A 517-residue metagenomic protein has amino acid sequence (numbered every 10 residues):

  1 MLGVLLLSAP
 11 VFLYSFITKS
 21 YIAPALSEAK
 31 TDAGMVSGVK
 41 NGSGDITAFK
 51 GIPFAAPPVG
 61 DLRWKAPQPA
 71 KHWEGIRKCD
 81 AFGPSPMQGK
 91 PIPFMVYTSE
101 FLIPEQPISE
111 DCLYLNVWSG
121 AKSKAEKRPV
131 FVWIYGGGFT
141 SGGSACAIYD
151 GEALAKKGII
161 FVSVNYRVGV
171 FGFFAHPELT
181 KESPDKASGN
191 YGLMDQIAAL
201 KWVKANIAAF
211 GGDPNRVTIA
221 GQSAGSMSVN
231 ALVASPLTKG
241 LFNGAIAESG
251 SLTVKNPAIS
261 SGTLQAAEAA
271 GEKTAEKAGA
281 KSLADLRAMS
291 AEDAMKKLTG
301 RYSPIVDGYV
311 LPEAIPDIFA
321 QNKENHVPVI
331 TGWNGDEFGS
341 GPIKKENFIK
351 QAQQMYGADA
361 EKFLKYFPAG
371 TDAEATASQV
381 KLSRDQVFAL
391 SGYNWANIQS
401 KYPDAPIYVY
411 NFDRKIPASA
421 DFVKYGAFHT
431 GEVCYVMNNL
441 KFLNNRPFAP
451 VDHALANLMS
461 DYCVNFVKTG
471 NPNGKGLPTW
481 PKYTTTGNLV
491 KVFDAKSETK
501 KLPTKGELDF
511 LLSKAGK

Functional and structural regions predicted by a protein language model:
M1-S8: Sec-dependent N-terminal signal peptides
G3, L13-N190, P214, R446-M459 (+3 more regions): Non-catalytic accessory segments of hydrolases
V96-L283, Y309, I318-I343: Serine-hydrolase-like catalytic core of hydrolytic proteins
P104-I108, G189-G192, L264, K323 (+3 more regions): Aromatic-acidic/polar surface patches that form glycan- and anion
A153-L154, A234-T238, D421-A427, K482-T484: Short glycine-biased active-site loop of nucleotidyltransferases that positions the nucleotide triphosphate and helps
R167-V170, A220-A224, N411-I416, P478-T484: Short, solvent-exposed turn/loop segments enriched in Gly/Ser/Thr/Pro and often Arg
T253, K281, D285-P450, Y462 (+1 more regions): Substrate-gating cap/lid region and adjacent catalytic-acid/histidine neighborhood within extracellular/lumenal
